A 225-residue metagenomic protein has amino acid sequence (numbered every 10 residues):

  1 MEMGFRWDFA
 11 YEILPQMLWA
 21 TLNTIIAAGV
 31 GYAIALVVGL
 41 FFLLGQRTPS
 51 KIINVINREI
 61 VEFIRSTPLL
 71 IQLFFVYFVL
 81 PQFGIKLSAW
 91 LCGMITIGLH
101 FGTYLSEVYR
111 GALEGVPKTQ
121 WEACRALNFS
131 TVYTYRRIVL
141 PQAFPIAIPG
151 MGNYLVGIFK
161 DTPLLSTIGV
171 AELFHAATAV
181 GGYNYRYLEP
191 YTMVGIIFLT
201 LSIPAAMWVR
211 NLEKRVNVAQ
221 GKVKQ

Functional and structural regions predicted by a protein language model:
M1-Q225: Transmembrane alpha-helices and adjacent helix-loop boundaries
